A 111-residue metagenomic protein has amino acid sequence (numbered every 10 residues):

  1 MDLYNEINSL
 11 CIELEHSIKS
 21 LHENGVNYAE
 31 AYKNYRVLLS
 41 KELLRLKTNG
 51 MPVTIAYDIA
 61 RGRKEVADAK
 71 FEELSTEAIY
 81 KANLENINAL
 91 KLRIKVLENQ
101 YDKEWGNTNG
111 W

Functional and structural regions predicted by a protein language model:
M1-W111: Charge-rich amphipathic alpha-helical interaction elements
